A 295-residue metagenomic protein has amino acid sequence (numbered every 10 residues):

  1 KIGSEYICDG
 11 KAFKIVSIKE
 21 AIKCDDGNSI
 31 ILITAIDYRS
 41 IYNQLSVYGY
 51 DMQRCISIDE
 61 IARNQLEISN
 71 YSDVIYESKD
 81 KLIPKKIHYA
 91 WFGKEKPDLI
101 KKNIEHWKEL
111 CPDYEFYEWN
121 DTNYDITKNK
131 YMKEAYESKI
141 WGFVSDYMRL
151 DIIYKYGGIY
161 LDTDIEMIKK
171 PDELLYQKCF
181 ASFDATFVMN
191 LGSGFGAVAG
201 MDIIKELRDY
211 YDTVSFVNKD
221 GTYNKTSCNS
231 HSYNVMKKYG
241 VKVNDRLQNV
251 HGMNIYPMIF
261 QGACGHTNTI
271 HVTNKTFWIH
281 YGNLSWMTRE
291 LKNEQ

Functional and structural regions predicted by a protein language model:
K1, L161-T163: Active-site flanking residues adjacent to catalytic metal/cofactor-binding acidic residues
K1-E60: A solvent-exposed beta-alpha-beta segment
I2, D9, D26, Y156-G157 (+2 more regions): Feature targets compositionally biased, intrinsically disordered low-complexity regions with long contiguous runs
A21-N28, D80-L82, I152-Y154, V272-T273: Flexible, charged surface loops at secondary-structure boundaries
S29-I30, K86, I159: Structural motif
T34-S145, T163-Q295: Glycosyltransferase-associated regions of secretory-pathway enzymes, highlighting luminal stem/catalytic domains
D146-G158: Small-residue hinge/turn detector
